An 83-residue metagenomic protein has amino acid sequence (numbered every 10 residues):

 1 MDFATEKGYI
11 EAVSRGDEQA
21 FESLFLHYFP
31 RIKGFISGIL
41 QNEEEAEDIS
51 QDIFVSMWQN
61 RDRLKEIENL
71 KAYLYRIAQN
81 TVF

Functional and structural regions predicted by a protein language model:
M1-R31, G38: N-terminal module of bacterial RNA polymerase sigma factors
D2, E66-I67: Residue-level signature of the cytosolic catalytic core of signaling kinases
A20, E45, Y73: Two-component histidine kinase catalytic core, primarily the HATPase_c
L24, E45-I49: Histidine- and aromatic-rich ligand-binding microenvironments
G34, D48-V55, Q59, E68-N80: Structural recognition of an alpha-helix C-terminal capping motif at a helix-to-coil junction
